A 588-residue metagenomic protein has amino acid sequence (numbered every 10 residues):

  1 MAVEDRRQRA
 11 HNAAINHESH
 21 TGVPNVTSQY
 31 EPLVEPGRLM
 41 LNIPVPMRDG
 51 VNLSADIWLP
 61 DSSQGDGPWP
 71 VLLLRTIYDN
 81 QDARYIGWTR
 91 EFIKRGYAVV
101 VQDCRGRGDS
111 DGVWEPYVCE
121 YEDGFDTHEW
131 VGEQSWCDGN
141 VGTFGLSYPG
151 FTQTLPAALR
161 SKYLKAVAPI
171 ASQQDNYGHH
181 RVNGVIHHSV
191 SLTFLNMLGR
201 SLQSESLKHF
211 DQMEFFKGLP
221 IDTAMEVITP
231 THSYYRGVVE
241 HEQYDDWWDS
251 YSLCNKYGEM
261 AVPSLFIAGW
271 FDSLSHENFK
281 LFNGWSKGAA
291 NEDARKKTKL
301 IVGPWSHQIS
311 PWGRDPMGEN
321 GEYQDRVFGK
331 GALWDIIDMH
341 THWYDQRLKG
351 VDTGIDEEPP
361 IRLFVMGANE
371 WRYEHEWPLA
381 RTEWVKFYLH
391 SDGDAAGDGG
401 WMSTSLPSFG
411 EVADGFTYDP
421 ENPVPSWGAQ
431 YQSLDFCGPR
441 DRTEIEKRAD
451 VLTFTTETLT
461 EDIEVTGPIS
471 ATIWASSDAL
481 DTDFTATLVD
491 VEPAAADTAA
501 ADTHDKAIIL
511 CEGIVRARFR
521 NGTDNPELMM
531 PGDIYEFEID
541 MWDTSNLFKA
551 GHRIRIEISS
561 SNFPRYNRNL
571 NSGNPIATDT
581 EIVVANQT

Functional and structural regions predicted by a protein language model:
A2-A14, K94, A158-E259: Accessory cap/linker subdomain of secreted extracellular hydrolases
V3-Y30, L39-P44, A294, M317 (+3 more regions): Glycine/threonine-rich phosphate-binding loop and adjacent beta-strand/alpha-helix elements that clamp
R48-D61: A short loop-to-beta-strand scaffold at the N-terminal edge of the catalytic core in hydrolase folds
P60-E133, R181-N183, P311-F328, R448 (+4 more regions): Cap/lid segment of the alpha/beta-hydrolase catalytic domain
S135-Y148: Alpha/beta-hydrolase fold nucleophile elbow
F144, F151-Q212, W270-F271, A289-H342: A catalytic-pocket lid/entrance helix-loop region that shapes and gates access to the active site across common
Q243, H276-T298: Active-site-adjacent alpha-helix of alpha/beta-hydrolase-fold enzymes
M260, F266-A268: Short beta-strand/loop motif that positions the catalytic acidic residue of the alpha/beta-hydrolase fold
